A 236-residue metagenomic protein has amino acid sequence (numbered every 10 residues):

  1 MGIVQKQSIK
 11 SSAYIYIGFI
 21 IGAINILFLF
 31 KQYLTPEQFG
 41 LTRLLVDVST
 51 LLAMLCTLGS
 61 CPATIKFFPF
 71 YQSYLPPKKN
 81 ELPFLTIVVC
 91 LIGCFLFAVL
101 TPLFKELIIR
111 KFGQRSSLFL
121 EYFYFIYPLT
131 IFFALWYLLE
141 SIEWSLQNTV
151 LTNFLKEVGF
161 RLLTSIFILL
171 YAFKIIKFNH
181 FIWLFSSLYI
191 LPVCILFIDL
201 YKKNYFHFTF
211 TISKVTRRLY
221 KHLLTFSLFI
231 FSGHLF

Functional and structural regions predicted by a protein language model:
M1-Q5, L118, K174-F185, C194-F236: Interhelical loop/hinge segments that connect adjacent transmembrane helices in multipass membrane
G2, P36-R43, Y71-I87, F95-I131 (+1 more regions): Membrane-interface helix-capping segments at transmembrane helix termini in multi-pass transporters
I3-P62, A98-P102, T225-F236: Signature of the first transmembrane helix
V4-Q5, F132-L155: Membrane-interface junctions at transmembrane-helix termini in multi-pass inner-membrane proteins
I15, F19, D47-T50, L85 (+3 more regions): Residue-level recognition of pore/gate-forming positions within transmembrane alpha-helices of multi-pass
F30-G40, L146-V150, L162-C194: Membrane-interface helix-loop junctions in multi-pass transport and translocation proteins
L51, Q114-L139, I190-L191, T225-I230: Alpha-helical transmembrane segments of multi-pass membrane proteins
L58-S73, S145: Helix-loop junctions and terminal segments of transmembrane helices in multi-pass membrane transport/translocation
